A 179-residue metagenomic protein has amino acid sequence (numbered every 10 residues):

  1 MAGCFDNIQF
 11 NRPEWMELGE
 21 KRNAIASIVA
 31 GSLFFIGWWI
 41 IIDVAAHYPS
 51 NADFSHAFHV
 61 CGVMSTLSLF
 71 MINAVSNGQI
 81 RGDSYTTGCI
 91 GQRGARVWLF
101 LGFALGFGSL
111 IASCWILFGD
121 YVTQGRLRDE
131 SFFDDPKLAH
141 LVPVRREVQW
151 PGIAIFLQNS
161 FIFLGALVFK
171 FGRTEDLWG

Functional and structural regions predicted by a protein language model:
M1, Q9, F161-G179: C-terminal helix/juxtamembrane-tail motif
M1-Q9, P49, Y121: Non-catalytic accessory regions used for complex assembly or targeting
C4, F10-L33: Cytosolic juxtamembrane helix and N-cap/initiation of the first transmembrane helix
E17-A24, S50-D53, T86-F100, V142-Q149: Juxtamembrane loop-transmembrane helix junctions in multi-pass integral membrane proteins, especially the extracellular
R22-A30, A45-V75, Q92-A95: Transmembrane alpha-helix entry/boundary detector in multi-pass membrane proteins
I28-W39, H59-M71, F100-S113, F118 (+1 more regions): Hydrophobic alpha-helical cores of multi-pass transmembrane domains in eukaryotic membrane proteins
I36-H59, C114-W150, F171-G179: Membrane-lumen (extracellular) interface motif
A74-Q92: Membrane-helix interface/capping segments
